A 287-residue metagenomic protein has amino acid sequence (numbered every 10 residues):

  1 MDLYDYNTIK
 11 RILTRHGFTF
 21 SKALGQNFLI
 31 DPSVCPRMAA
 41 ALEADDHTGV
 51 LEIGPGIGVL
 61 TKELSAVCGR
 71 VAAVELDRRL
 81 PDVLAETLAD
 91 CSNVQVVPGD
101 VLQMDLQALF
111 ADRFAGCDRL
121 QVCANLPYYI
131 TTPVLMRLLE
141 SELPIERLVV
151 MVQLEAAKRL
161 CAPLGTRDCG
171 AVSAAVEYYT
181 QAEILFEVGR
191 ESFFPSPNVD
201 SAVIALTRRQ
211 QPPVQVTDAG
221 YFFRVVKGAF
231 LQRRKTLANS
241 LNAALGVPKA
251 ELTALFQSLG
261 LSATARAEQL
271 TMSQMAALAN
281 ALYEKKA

Functional and structural regions predicted by a protein language model:
M1-G228, Q257, E268, M272 (+2 more regions): Catalytic cores of RNA-modifying enzymes
L231: Conserved catalytic loop of SAM-dependent methyltransferase domains
N242-A244: Short helix-coil junctions and helix-kink-helix linkers
A263-A265: Conserved ABC nucleotide-binding domain
